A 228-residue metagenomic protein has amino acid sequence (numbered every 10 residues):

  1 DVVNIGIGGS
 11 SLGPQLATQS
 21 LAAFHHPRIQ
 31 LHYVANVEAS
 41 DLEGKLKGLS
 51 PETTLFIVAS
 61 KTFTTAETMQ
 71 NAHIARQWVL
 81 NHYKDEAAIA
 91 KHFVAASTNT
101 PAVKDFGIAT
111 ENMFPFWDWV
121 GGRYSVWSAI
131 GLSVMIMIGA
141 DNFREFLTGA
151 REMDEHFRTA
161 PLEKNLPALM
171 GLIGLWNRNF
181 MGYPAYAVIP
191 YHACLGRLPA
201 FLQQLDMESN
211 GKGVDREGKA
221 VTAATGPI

Functional and structural regions predicted by a protein language model:
D1, K45-T54, L175-P184: Glycine-rich phosphate/diphosphate-binding loops that line cofactor/substrate pockets in enzymes
D1, Q30, H92: Residues at the starts of beta-strands that form the adenosine-phosphate
V2-N4, V188: Short glycine-aspartate micro-motif
N4-I7, L12-G13, A17, L42-K45 (+3 more regions): Extended, hydrophobic alpha-helical segments in both membrane/secreted and soluble proteins
A17-L55: Glycine-rich oxoanion-binding loops at beta->alpha junctions
A22-A23, K47-P51, I74-N81, K212: Conserved helix-loop functional segments at active or binding sites
K47-V58, V134-R144: A polyampholytic, Gly/Pro-enriched intrinsically disordered region
N71, W78-I228: Active-site phosphate/pyrophosphate-binding segments
